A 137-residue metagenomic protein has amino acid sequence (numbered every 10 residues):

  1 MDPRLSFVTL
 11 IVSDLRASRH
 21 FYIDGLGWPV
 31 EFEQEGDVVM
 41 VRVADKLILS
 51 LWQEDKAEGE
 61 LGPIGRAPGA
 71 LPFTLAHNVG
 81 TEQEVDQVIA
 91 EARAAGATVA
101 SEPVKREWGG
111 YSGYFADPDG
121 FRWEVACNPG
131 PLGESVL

Functional and structural regions predicted by a protein language model:
M1-R19, P72-H77, N128-L137: N-terminal beta-strand motif that seeds the catalytic metal site of vicinal oxygen chelate
L5-S13, V39-R42, G62-E91, Y111-A116: Vicinal oxygen chelate
T9-E58: Core segments of cupin and vicinal oxygen chelate
D14, D45, Q53-D55, V79-T81 (+2 more regions): Non-catalytic surface loops within mature trypsin-like serine protease
S18, Y22, V85, A92: Hydrophobic pocket/interface hotspot
K56-P63, L132-S135: A short, acidic/glycine-rich surface segment
I89-L137: Vicinal oxygen chelate
